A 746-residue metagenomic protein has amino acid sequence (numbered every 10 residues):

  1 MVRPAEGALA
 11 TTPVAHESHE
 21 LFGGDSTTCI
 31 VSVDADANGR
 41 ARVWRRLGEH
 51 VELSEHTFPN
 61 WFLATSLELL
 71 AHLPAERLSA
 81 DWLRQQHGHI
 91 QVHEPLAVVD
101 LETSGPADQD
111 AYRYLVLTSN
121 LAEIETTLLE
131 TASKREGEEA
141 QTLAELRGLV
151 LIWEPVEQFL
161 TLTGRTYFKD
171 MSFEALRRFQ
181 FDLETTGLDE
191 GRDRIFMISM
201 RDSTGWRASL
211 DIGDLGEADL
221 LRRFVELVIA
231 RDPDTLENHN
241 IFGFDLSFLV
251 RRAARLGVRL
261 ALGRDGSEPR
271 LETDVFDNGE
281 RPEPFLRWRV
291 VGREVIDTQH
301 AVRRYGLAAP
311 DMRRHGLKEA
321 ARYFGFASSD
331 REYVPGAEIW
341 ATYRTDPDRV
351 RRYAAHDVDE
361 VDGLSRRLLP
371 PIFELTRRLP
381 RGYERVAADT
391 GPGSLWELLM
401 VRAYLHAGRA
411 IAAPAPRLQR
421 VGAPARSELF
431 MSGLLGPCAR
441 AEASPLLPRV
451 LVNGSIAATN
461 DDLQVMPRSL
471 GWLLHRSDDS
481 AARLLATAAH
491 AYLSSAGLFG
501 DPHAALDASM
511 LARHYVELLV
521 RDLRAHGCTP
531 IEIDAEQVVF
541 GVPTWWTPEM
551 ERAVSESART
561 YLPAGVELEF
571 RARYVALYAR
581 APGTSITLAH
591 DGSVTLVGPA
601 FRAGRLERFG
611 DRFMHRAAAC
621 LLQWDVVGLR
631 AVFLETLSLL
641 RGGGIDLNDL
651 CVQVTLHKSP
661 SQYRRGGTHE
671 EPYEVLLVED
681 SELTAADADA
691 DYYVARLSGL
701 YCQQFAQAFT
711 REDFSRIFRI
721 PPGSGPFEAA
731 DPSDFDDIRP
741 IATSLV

Functional and structural regions predicted by a protein language model:
M1-E428, S432-A439, A443-M466, L470-S480 (+12 more regions): The two-metal-ion catalytic cores of nucleic-acid processing enzymes
W153, R440-A631, E635-G642, D646: Conserved catalytic core of nucleic-acid polymerases
S555, P563-V746: C-terminal, non-catalytic extensions of nucleic-acid polymerases
